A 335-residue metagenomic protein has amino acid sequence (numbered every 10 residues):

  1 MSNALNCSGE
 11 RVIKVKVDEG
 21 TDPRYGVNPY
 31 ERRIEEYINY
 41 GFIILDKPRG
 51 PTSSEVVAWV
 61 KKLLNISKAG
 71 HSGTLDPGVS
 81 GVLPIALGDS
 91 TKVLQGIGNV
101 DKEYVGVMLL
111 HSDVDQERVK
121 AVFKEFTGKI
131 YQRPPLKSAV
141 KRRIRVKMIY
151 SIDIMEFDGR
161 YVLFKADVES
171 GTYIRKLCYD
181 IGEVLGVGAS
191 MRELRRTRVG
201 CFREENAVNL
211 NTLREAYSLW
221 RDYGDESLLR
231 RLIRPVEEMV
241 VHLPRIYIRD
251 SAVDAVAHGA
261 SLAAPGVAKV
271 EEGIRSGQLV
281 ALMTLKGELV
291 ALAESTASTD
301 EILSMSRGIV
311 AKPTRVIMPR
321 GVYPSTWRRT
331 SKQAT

Functional and structural regions predicted by a protein language model:
M1-S72, R142-I144, D153, Y161 (+2 more regions): Accessory RNA 3′-end/elbow-binding domains used by RNA modification enzymes
L64, K68-I97: Glycine/acidic-rich beta-strand-loop module
L83-D89, K137-K141, D153-M155: Active-site-adjacent structural elements in enzyme catalytic cores
I85, G106, L177, V256 (+1 more regions): Residue-level signal for inorganic ion chemistry
S90, V114-F123, K129-P134, V253 (+2 more regions): Ordered, amphipathic secondary-structure segments that act as subunit-interaction surfaces in large macromolecular
Q95-S138, M155-D158: Acidic, low-complexity central loop/insert segments
V140-G171, R175-L185: The conserved catalytic core of RNA pseudouridine synthases
